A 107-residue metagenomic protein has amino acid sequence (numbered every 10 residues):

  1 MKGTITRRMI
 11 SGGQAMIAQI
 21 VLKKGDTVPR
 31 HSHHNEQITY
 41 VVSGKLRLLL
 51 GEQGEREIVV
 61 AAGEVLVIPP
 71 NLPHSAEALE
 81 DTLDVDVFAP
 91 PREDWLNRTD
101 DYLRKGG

Functional and structural regions predicted by a protein language model:
M1-Q14, A18, N97-G107: A short, N-terminal "cap"/entry segment at the start of jelly-roll beta-barrel domains of the cupin/DSBH fold
R8-M9, I20-V21, V28-H33, L50 (+2 more regions): Short histidine-centered beta-strand/loop micro-motifs that create catalytic or ligand/metal-coordination sites
V21-K23, H33-L48: Short, conserved beta-strand element in jelly-roll/cupin
T27-P29, R47, L66-S75: Histidine-centered metal-chelating micro-motifs
V42-S43, A61-A62, E80: A cytosolic small-molecule/anion-sensing beta-strand core signal
G54-P70: Short acidic-glycine-tyrosine-enriched beta hairpin
P70-D94: Ligand-binding loop in jelly-roll beta-barrel domains
